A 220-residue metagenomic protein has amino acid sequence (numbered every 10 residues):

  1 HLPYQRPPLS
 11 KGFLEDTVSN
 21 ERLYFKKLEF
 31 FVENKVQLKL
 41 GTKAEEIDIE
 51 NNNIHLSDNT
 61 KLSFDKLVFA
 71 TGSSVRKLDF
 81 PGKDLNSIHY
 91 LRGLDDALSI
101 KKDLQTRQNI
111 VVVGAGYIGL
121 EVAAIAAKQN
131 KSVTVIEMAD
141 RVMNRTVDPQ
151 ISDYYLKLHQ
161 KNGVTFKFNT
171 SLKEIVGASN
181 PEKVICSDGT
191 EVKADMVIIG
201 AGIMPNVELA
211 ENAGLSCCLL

Functional and structural regions predicted by a protein language model:
H1-Q37, I125-V147: Beta1-alpha1 glycine-rich phosphate/pyrophosphate-binding loop at the start of Rossmann-like nucleotide-binding domains
L14-S19, E45-E46, N86-L91, N144: Short, flexible loop segments at the rims of nucleotide/cofactor-binding pockets, characterized by
N20-L23, S216-L220: A short alpha-helix-loop-beta-strand transition element characteristic of N-terminal alpha/beta dinucleotide-binding
L28-F30, A123, L156, V207: Short glycine-/small-residue-rich flexible loop motifs, especially phosphate/cofactor-binding loops
E29-G82: A conserved beta-strand/loop capping segment in the N-terminal third of enzymes that catalyze redox or closely related
L38-H55, L62, Q129-L219: A Rossmann-like FAD-binding core segment of flavoenzymes
T60, T71-F80, D84-S87, L91-M143 (+3 more regions): Rossmann-like dinucleotide/flavin-binding elements
